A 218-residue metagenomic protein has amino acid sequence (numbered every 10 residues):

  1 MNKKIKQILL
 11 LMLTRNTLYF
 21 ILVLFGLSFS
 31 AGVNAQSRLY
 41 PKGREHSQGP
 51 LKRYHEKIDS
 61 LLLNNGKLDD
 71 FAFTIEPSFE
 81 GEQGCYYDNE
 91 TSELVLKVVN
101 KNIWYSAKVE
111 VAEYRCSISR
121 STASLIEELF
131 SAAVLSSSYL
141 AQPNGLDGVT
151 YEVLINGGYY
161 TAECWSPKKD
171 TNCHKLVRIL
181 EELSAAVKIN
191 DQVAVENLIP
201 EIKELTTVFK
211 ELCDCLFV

Functional and structural regions predicted by a protein language model:
M1-Y40: Bacterial Sec-dependent N-terminal signal peptides
Q36-V218: Function-determining sites in protein domains
